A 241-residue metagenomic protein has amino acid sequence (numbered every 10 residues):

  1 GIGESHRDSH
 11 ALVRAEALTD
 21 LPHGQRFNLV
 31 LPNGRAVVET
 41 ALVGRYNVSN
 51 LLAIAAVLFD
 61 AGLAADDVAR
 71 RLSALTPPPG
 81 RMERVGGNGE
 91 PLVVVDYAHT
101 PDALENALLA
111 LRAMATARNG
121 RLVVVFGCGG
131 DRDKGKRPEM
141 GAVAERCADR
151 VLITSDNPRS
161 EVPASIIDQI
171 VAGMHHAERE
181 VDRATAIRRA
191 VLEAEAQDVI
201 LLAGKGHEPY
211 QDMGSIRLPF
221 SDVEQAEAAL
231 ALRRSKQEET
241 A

Functional and structural regions predicted by a protein language model:
G1-S5: N-terminal beta-hairpin/loop module of FHA
A11, H23, N33-V37, V43 (+2 more regions): ATP-dependent carboxylate-amine ligase
D20-R26: A short, compositionally biased
N28-V30: A generic structural motif
Y46-N47: A conserved FAD-binding loop/helix module that cradles the flavin
